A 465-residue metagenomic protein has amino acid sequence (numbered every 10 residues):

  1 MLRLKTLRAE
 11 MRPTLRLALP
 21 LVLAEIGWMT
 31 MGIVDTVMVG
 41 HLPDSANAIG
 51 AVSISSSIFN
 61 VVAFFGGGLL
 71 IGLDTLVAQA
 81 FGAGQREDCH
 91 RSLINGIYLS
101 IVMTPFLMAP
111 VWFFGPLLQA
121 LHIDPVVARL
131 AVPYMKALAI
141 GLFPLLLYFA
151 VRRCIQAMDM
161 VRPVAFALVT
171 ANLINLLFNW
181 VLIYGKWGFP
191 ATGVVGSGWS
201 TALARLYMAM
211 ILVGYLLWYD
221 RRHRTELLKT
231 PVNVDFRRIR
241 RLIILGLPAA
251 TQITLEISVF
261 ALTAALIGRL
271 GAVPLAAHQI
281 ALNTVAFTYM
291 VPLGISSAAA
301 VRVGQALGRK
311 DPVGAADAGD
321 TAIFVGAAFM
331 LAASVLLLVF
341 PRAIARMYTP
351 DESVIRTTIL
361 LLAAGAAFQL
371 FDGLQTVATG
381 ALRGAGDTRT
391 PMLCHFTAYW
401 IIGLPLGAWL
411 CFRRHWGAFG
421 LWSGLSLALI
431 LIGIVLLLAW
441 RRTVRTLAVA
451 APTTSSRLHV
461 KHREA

Functional and structural regions predicted by a protein language model:
M1-A18, V77-F143, I174-L177, F189-L247 (+2 more regions): Short alpha-helical transmembrane segments in multi-pass integral membrane proteins
T6-V37, H41-L42, S57-L76, S100-M108 (+5 more regions): N-terminal transmembrane alpha-helices
R16, V39-N60, V126-L130, V194-V195 (+5 more regions): Interfacial/gating helices of multi-pass transporter permease domains
R16-D35, A137, Y148, A171 (+5 more regions): Transmembrane helical elements of multi-pass membrane transporters/channels
L21, E25, T36-V37, T75 (+15 more regions): Transmembrane alpha-helix boundary and packing residues in multipass membrane permease domains and related
I26, T30-I49, Q119-P125, V181-T192 (+3 more regions): Helix-terminus/linker motif at the lipid-water interface of multi-pass membrane proteins
I33, A46, A80-A83, A157-M158 (+5 more regions): Helix-loop interface residues and adjacent transmembrane-helix termini in multi-pass membrane transporters, primarily
I49-W112, L145-D159, P163-V164, A264 (+2 more regions): Small-residue-rich hydrophobic transmembrane alpha-helices
